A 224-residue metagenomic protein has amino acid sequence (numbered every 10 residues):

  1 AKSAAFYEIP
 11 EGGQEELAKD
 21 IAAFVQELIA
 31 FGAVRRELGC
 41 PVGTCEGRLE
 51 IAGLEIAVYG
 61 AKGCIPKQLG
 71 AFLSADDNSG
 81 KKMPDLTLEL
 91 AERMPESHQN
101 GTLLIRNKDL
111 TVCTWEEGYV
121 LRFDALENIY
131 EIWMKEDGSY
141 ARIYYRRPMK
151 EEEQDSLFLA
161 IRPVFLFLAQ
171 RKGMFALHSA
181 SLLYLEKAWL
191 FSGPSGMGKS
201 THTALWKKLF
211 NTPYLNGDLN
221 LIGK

Functional and structural regions predicted by a protein language model:
A1-S3, L28: Short alpha-helical segments in extracytoplasmic peptidoglycan/chitin-binding modules and envelope-associated proteins
S3-A18: Short helix-coil junctions and helix-kink-helix linkers
P10-Q14, K150, G196: Short strand->helix junction
E16-E27: C-terminal structural segments of small proteins and small subunits
A22, A30-W189, S195, L205-L215 (+1 more regions): A noncatalytic interaction/capping subdomain that flanks phosphate/NTP-handling catalytic cores
K199: Conserved lysine of the Walker
H202: Hydrophobic positions on the alpha1 helix immediately C-terminal to the Walker A/P-loop
